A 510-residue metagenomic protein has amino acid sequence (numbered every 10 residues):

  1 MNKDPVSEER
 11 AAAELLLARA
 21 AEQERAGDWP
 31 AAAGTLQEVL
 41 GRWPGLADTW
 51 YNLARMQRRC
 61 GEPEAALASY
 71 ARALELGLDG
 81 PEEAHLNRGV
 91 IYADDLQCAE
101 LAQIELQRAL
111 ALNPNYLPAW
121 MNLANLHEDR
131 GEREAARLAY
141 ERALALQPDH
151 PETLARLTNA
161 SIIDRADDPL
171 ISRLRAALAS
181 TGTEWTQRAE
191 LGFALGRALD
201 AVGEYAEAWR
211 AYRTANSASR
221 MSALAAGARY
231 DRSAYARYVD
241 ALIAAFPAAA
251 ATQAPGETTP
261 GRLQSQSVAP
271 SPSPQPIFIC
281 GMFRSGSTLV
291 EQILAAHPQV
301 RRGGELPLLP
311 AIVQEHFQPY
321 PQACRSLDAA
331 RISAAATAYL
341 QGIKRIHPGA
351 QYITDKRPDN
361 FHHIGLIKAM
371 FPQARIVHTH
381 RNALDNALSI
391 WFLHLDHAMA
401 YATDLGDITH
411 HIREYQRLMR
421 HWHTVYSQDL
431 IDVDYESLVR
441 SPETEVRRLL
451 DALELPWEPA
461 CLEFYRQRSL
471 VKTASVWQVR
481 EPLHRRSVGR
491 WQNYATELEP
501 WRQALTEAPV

Functional and structural regions predicted by a protein language model:
A12, L46, G80-P81, Y116 (+1 more regions): Residue-level recognition of tetratricopeptide repeat
L15, T49, E83-A84, A119 (+2 more regions): TPR alpha-solenoid repeat register
R25-E38, C60-R72, E83, D94-R108 (+2 more regions): Structural signature of tandem alpha-helical TPR/SEL1-like repeats, specifically the intra-repeat loop/turn
W43, G77-L78, L96, N113 (+3 more regions): A structural motif in tetratricopeptide-repeat
A139, T158, I171-G182, G192-S273 (+4 more regions): PAPS-dependent sulfotransferases, especially Golgi type II membrane carbohydrate sulfotransferases
G261, S267-A369: Phosphate-binding active sites in nucleotide-utilizing proteins
